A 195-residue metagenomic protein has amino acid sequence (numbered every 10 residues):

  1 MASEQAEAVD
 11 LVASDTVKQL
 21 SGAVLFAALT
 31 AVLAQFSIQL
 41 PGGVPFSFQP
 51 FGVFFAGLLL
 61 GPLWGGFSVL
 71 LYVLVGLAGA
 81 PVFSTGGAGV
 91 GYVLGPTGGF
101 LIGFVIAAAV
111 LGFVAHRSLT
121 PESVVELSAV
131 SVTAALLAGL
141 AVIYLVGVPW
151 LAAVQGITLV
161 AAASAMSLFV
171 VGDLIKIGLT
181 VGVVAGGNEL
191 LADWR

Functional and structural regions predicted by a protein language model:
A2-V9, K18, L25, V32 (+1 more regions): Short helix-perturbing small/polar motifs within transmembrane alpha-helices
A2-W64: Hydrophobic transmembrane alpha-helices
D15-A23, F46-V53, G65, Y92 (+5 more regions): Residue-level signature of transmembrane alpha-helical entry/exit and packing/kink sites in multi-pass membrane
G22, F26-T30, V53, G57 (+11 more regions): Alpha-helical transmembrane segments in multi-pass membrane proteins
A34-I38, L60, G76-A80, S84-G87 (+6 more regions): Short helix-capping/hinge motifs at transmembrane helix termini and TM-loop junctions
F36-A109: Alpha-helical membrane segments and adjacent membrane-interface helices in multi-pass membrane proteins
G42, T120-R195: Membrane-embedded alpha-helical hairpins and interfacial helices in multi-pass inner-membrane proteins
